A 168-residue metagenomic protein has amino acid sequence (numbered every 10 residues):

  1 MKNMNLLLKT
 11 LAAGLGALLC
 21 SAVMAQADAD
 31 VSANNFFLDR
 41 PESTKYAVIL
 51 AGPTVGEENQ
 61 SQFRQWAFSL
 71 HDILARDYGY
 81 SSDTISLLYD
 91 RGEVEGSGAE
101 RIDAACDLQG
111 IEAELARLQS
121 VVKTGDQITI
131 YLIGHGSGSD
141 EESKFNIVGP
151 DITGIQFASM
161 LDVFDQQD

Functional and structural regions predicted by a protein language model:
K2-A12: Bacterial N-terminal signal peptides that target proteins for export
N3-N5, N34-N35, N59, N146: Detector for Asparagine
T10-A22: Bacterial N-terminal signal peptides
C20, V94-E95, S137-S139: Short, active-site-adjacent cap segments at secondary-structure transitions
S21, A25, G149-P150: Residue-level signature of transmembrane alpha-helix interfaces in integral membrane proteins
V23-T129, D162-Q167: Boundary/activation segment at the start of structured domains
V122-K123, Q127, I133-D165: A short, glycine/acidic-enriched catalytic loop
